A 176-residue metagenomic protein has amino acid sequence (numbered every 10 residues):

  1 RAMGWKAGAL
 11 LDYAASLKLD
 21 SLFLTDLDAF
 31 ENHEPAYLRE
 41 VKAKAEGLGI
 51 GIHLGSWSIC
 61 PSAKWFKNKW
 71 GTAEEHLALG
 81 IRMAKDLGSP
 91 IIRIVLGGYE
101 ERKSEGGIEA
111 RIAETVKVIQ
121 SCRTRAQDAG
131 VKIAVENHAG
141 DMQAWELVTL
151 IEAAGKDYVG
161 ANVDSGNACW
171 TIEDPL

Functional and structural regions predicted by a protein language model:
R1, L27-A29, W57-C60, G97-Y99 (+3 more regions): Active-site beta-loop-alpha junctions enriched in small/polar residues
R1-K85, A110, K156: N-terminal pre-domain/capping segments
A9, E40, L79, E114 (+2 more regions): Alpha-helical elements of Rossmann-like donor-binding domains used by nucleotide-donor carbohydrate transfer enzymes
L22, Q120-L176: Acidic/histidine-rich catalytic cores of soluble enzymes
N32-H33, S62-A63, R102-K103, Q143-W145: Short secondary-structure boundary/hinge segments and terminal tails
E34-Y37, K69, G107, Q143-L147 (+1 more regions): Residues at alpha-helix caps and immediate loop-helix transition turns in enzyme cores, especially N- and C-cap
M83-I108, Q127-M142: Active-site groove signature of glycoside hydrolases
R102-C122: Glycine/proline-rich, positively charged, aromatic-decorated active-site loop/lid region on the catalytic face
